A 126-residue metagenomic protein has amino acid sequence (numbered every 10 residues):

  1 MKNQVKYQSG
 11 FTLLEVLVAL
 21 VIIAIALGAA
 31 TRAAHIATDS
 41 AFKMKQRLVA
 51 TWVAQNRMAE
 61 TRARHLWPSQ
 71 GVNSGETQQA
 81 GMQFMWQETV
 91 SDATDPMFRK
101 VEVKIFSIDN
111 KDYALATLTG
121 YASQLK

Functional and structural regions predicted by a protein language model:
M1-F11: N-terminal leader/signal peptides at the extreme start of proteins
F11, L17-V21, A34-K126: Flexible, low-complexity segments enriched in proline/glycine/serine and punctuated by aromatic residues
I25-A29, A33: Short, strongly hydrophobic transmembrane alpha-helices
